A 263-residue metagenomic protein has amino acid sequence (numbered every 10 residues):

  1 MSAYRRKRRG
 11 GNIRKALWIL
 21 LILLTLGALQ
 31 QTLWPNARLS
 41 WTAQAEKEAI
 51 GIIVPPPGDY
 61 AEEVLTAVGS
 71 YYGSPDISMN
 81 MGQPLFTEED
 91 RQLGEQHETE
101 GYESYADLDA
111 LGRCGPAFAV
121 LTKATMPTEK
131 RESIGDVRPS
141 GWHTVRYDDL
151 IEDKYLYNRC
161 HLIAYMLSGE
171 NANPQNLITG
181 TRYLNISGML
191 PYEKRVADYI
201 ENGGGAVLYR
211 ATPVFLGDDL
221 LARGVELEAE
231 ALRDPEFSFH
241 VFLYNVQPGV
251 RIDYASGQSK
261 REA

Functional and structural regions predicted by a protein language model:
M1-I13: N-terminal Lys/Arg-rich, disordered targeting/topogenic segments
R14-K15, E62, T66, A222: Polar/charged alpha-helical tracts
A16-Q31: Hydrophobic membrane-insertion alpha-helices, especially the h-region of bacterial N-terminal signal peptides
L17, L33, S40, G101-S104 (+1 more regions): Residues in intrinsically disordered, low-complexity segments of regulatory proteins
Q30-T42, E230: Hydrophobic single-pass membrane-insertion segments
A37-G94: N-terminal, intrinsically disordered, polar/charged segments of Gram-positive cell-envelope systems that serve as
E88, E95-A263: Domain-level detector of nuclease and nuclease-like folds in predominantly extracellular/periplasmic contexts
